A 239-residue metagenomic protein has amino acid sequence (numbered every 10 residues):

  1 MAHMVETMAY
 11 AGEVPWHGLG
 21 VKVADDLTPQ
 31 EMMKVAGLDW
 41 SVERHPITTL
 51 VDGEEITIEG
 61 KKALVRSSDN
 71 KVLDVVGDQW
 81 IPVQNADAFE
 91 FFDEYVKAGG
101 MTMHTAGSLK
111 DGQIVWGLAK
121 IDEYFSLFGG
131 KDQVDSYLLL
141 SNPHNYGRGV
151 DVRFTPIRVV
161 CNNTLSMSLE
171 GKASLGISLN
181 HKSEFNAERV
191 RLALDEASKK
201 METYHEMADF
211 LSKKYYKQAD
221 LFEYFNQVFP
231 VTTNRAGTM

Functional and structural regions predicted by a protein language model:
M1-F91, G100: Feature for intrinsically disordered/low-complexity regulatory segments and propeptides
E90-M239: Intrinsic disorder/low-complexity polar-acidic segments
